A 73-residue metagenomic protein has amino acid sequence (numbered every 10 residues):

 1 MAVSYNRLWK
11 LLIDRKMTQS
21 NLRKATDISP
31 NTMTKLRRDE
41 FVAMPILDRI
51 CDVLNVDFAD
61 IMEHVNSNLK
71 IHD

Functional and structural regions predicted by a protein language model:
A2, K10-L11, M62-D73: Short, charged recognition helix plus adjacent turn of helix-turn-helix-like nucleic-acid-binding domains
N6-A25: Short basic helix-loop element that most often maps to the first helix and adjoining turn of HTH DNA-binding modules
S20, N31, A59: Key DNA-contact positions within bacterial/archaeal DNA-binding proteins
D27-F41: Recognition helix of helix-turn-helix/homeodomain-like DNA-binding domains that insert into the DNA major groove
D39-D52: Short, basic-rich loop-to-helix N-cap that marks the start of a DNA-contacting helix
